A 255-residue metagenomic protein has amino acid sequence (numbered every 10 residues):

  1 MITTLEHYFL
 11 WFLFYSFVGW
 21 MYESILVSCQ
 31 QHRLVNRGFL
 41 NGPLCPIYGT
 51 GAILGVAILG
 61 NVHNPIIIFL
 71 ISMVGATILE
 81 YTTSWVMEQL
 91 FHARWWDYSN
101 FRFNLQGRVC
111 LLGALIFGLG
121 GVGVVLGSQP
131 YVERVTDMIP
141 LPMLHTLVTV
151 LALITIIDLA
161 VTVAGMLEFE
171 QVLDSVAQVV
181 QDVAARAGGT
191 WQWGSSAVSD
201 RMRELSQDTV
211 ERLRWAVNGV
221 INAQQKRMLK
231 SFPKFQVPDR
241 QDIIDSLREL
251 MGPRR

Functional and structural regions predicted by a protein language model:
M1-R255: Aromatic-rich, lipid-facing transmembrane alpha helices and their immediate juxtamembrane interface loops in integral
